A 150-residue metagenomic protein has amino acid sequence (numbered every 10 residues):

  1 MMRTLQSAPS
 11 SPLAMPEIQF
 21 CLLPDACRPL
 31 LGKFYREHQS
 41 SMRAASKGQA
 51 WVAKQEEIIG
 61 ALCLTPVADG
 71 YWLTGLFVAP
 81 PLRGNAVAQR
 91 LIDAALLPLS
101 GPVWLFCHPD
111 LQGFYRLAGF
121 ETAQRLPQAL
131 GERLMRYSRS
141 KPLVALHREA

Functional and structural regions predicted by a protein language model:
M2-A44, V52, L126, K141-A150: Short amphipathic alpha-helix that is part of the acyltransferase structural core
V52, E57-P66, G70-F77: Conserved beta-strand in the GNAT
T74-G75, P81-R83, L117: Acidic/histidine-enriched, beta-strand-rich ligand/metal-binding domains
V78, G84-L97: Conserved acetyl-CoA-binding loop-helix of GNAT-fold acetyltransferases
A88-Q89, R133-V144: Accessory recognition modules or surfaces
L97-D110: Conserved GNAT acetyl-CoA-binding A-motif
P109-R136: Conserved active-site alpha-helix within GNAT-family acetyltransferase domains
